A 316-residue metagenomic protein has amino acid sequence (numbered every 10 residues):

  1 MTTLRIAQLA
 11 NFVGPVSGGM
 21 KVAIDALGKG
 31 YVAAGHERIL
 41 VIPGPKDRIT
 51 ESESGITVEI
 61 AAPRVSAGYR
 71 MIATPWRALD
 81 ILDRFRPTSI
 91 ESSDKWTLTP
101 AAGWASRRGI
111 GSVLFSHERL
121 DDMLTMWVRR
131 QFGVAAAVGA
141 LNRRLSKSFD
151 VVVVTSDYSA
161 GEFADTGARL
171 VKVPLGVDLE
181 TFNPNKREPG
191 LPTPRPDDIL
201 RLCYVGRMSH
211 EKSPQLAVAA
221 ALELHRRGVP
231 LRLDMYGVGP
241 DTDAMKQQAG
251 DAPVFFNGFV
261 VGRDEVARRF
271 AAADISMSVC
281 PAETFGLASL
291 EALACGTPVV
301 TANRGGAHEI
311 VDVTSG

Functional and structural regions predicted by a protein language model:
M1-D47: N-terminal subdomain of nucleotide-sugar transferases
L82, S146, R268-A273: Short alpha-helical donor nucleotide-sugar binding micro-motif in glycosyltransferases
R107, L120, V134-V151: Membrane-proximal helix-turn-helix segments that form the acceptor-binding/catalytic region of lipid-linked
Y158, G176: Carbohydrate-associated surface elements
T193-L222, D234: Conserved donor-binding/catalytic core segment of Leloir-type glycosyltransferases
D243-V260, D264: Nucleotide-activated donor-binding/catalytic signature segment of Leloir-type glycosyltransferases, i.e., the conserved
P281: Aromatic "clamp/platform" in nucleotide-sugar-dependent glycosyltransferases that forms part of the donor/acceptor
P298-T301: Short hydrophobic beta-strand element within catalytic cores of glycosyltransferases and related nucleotide-activated
